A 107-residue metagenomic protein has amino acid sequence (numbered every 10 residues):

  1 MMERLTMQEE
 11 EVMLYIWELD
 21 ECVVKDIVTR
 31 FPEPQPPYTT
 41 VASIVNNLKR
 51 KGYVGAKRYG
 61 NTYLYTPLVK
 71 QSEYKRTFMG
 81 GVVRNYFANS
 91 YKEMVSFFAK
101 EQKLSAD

Functional and structural regions predicted by a protein language model:
E3-Q8, E21, A88: Short helix-coil-helix linker/hinge
L5-Q8, Y59-F78: Short, cationic-aromatic polyanion-contact patches
E10-Y15, D26: Pre-recognition alpha-helix immediately N-terminal to the DNA-recognition helix within helix-turn-helix or winged-helix
L14-E21, A99: Short, locally clustered residues in the helix-turn-helix/winged-helix DNA-binding domain
E21-F31: Short acidic, hydrophobic short linear motifs in intrinsically disordered regions
A42-N46: Short, hydrophobic-biased segments on the C-terminal half of alpha helices that form "recognition helices"
G52: Glycine-centered, phosphate/nucleic-acid-interacting loop/turn motifs that mediate DNA/RNA or nucleotide
F78-D107: Amphipathic alpha-helical dimerization/coiled-coil segments that flank or bridge DNA-binding/regulatory modules
